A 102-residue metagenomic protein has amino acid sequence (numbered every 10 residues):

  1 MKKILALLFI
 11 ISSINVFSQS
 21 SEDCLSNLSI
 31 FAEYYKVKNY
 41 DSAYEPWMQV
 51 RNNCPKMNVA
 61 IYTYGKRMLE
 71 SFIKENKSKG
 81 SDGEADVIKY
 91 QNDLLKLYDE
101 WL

Functional and structural regions predicted by a protein language model:
K3-I14: Sec-dependent N-terminal signal peptides
L7, E100-W101: Mid-sequence acidic-hydrophobic segments that form the walls of catalytic/ligand-binding cavities or oligomerization
F17-N92: N-terminal leader/linker segments that initiate helical-solenoid repeat arrays
